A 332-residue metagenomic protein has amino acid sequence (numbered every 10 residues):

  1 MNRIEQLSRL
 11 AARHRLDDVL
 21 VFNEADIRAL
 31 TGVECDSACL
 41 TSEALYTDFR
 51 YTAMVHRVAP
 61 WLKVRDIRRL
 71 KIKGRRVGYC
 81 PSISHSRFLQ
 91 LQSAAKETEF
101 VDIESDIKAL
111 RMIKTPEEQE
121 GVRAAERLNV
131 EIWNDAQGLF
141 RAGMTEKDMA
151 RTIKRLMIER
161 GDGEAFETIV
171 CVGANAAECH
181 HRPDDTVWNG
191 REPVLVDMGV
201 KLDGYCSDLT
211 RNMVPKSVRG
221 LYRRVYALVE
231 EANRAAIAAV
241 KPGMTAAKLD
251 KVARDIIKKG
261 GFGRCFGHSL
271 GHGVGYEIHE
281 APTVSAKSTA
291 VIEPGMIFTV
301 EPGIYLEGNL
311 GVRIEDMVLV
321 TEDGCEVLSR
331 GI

Functional and structural regions predicted by a protein language model:
M1-I332: Active-site neighborhoods and metal-handling regions in enzymes and metal-associated proteins
